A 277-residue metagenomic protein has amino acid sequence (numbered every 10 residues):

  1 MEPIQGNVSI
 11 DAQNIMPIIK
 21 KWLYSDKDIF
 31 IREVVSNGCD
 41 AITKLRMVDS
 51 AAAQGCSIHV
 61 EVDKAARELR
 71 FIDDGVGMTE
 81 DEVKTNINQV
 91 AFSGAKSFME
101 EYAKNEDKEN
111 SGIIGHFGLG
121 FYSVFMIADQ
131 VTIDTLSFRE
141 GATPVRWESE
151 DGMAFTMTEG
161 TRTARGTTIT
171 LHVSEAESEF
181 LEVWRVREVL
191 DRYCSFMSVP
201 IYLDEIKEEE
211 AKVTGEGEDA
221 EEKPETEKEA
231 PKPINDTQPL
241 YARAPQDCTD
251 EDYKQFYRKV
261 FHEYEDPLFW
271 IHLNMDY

Functional and structural regions predicted by a protein language model:
M1-E175, E179-F180, S195, K207: GHKL (Bergerat-fold) ATPase N-terminal catalytic module, capturing the glycine-rich phosphate-binding loop and acidic
I113, V131-A154, S174-E177, W184-Y277: GHKL/Bergerat-fold ATPase module in large chromosome/replication-associated machines
